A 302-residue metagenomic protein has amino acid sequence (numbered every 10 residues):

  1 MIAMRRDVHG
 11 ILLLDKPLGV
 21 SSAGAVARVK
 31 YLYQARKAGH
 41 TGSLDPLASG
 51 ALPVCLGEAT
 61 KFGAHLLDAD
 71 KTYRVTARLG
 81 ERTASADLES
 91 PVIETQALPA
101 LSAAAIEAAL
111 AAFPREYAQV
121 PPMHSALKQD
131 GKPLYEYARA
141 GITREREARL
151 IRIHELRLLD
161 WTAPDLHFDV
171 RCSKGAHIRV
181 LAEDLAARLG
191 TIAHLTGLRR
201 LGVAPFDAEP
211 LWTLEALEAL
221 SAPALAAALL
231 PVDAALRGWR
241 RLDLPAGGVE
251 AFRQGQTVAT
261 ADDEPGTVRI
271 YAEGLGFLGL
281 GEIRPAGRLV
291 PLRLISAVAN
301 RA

Functional and structural regions predicted by a protein language model:
M1-K174, I178-W212: Catalytic cores of RNA-modifying enzymes
M1-L44, A48, A104, R188-A302: Accessory RNA 3′-end/elbow-binding domains used by RNA modification enzymes
